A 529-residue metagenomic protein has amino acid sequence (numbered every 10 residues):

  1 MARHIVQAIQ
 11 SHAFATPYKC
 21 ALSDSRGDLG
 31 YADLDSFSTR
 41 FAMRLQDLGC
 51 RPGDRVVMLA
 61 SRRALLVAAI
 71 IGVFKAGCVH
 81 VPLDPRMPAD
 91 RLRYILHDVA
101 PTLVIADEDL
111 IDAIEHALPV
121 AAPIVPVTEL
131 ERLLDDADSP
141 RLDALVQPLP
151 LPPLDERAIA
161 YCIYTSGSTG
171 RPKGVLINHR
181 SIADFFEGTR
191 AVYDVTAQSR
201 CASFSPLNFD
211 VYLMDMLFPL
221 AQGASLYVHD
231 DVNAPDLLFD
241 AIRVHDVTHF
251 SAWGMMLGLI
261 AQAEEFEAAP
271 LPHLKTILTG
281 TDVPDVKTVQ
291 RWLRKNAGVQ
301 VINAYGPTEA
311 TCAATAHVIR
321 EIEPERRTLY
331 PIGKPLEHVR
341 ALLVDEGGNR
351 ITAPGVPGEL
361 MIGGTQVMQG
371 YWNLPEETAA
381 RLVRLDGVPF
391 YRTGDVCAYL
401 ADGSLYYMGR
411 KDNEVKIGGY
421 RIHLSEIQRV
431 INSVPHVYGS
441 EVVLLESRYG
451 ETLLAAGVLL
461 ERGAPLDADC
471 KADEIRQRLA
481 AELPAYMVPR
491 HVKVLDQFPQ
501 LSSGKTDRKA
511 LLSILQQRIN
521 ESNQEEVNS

Functional and structural regions predicted by a protein language model:
M1-Y161, D184, D285, V289 (+3 more regions): AMP-binding/adenylate-forming domain of the ANL superfamily
A2, A60-R63, C78-H97, E108-I111 (+6 more regions): ATP-dependent adenylate-forming carboxylate-activation enzymes
H4-V6, V104-P152, I182, Q300-N303 (+1 more regions): AMP-dependent adenylate-forming
S38, R157-V175, F186-Y193, S502: ATP phosphate-binding P-loop of adenylate-forming
A60-R63, D84, V195, S205-F209 (+1 more regions): Conserved AMP-binding
V146-Y164, R171, V195-C201, L207: Conserved pre-ATP/AMP-binding loop-to-beta segment of ANL
K173-R200, F209-T248: Conserved AMP-binding/adenylation subdomain of ANL enzymes
A221-A224, V247-S251, A261-R327, P331 (+1 more regions): Gly/Ser/Thr-rich phosphate-binding loop
